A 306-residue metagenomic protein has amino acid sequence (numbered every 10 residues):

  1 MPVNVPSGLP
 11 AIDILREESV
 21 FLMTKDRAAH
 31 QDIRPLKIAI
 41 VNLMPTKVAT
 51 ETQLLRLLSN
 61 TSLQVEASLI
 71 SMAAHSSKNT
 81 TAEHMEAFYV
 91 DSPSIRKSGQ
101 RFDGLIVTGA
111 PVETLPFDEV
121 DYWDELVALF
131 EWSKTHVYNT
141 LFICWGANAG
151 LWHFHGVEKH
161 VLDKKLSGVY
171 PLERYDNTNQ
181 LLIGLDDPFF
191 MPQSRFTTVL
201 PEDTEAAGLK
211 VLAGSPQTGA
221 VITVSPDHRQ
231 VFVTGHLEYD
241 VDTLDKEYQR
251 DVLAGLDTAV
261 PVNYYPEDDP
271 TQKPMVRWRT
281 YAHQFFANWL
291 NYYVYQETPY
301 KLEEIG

Functional and structural regions predicted by a protein language model:
M1-S71, V90, S94-I95, R101 (+2 more regions): Amide-donor transfer/coupling interface in amidating biosynthetic enzymes
K47, S76, T114, A149 (+1 more regions): Flexible, glycine-rich phosphate/dinucleotide-binding loops and adjacent beta-alpha linkers at cofactor/substrate
I70-S76, G146-A147: Short, glycine/charge-rich beta-strand/loop segments that flank catalytic centers and engage negatively charged groups
A73-F88: N-terminal beta-loop-helix "entrance" segment that forms/cooperates in small-molecule cofactor or anionic ligand
M85-E86, P93, F117: Helical hinge/lid and interdomain linker segments adjacent to catalytic or ligand-binding clefts that mediate domain
V107-D176: Cysteine-nucleophile active-site neighborhood
